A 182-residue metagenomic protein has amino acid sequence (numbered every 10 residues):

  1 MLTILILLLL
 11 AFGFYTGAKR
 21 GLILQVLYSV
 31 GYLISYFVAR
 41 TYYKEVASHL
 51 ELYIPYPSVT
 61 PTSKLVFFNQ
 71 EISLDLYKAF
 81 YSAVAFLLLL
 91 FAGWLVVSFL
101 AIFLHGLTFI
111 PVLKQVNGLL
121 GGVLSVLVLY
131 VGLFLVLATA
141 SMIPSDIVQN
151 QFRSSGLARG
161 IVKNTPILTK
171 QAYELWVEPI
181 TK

Functional and structural regions predicted by a protein language model:
M1-K182: Alpha-helical transmembrane segments and their juxtamembrane interface "caps" in small multi-pass membrane proteins
